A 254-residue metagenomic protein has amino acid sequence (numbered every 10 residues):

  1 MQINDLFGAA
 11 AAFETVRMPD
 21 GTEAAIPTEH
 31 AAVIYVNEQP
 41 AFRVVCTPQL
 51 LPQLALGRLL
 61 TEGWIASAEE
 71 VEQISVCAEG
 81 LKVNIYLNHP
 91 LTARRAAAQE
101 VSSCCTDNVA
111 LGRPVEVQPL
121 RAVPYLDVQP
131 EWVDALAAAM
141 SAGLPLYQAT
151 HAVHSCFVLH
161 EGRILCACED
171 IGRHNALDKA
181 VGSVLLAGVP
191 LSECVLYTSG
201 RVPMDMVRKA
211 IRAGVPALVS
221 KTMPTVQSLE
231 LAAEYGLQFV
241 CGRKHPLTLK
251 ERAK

Functional and structural regions predicted by a protein language model:
M1-E161, C166-A167: Intrinsically disordered, low-complexity regions enriched in acidic/Ser/Thr/Pro/Gln residues
A55, D170, T198: Short glycine/serine/threonine-biased micro-segments
R173-L249: Feature captures the catalytic cores and cofactor-binding loops of soluble hydro-lyases/lyases that act on carboxylate
K250-K254: Conserved phosphate-handling catalytic cores of large alpha/beta enzymes
